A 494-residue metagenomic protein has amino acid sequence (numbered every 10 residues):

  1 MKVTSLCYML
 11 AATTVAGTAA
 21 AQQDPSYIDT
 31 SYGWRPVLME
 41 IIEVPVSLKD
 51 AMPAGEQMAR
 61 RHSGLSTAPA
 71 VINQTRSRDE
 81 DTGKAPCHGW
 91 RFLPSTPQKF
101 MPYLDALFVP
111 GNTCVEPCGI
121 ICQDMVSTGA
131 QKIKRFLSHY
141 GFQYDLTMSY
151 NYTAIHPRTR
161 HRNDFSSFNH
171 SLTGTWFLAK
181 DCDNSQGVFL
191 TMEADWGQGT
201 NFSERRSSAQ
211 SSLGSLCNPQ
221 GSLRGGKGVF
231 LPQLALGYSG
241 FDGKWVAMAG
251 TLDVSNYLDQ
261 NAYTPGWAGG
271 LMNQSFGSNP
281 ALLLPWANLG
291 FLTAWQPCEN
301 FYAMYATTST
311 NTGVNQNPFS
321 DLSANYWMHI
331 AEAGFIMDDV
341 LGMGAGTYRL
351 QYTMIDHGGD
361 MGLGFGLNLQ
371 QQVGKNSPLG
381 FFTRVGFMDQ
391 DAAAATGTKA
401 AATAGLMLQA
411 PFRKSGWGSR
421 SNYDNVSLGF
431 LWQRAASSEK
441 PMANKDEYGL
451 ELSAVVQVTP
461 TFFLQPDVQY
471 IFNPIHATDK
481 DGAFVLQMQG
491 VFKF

Functional and structural regions predicted by a protein language model:
C7, A19-N151, I155, H161 (+2 more regions): N-terminal periplasmic/intermembrane-space "pro-region" immediately following the signal or transit peptide
A59, G482-F494: Outer-membrane beta-barrel "beta-signal"
E80, P86-F92, C118-Y144, F177-L190 (+6 more regions): Short loop/turn motifs that connect adjacent beta-strands in outer-membrane beta-barrel proteins
V126-S127, A154, D164-H170, K227-P232 (+7 more regions): Residues that define the transmembrane beta-barrel architecture of outer-membrane proteins
Y144-Y152, L190-W196, A247-T251, A303-S309 (+7 more regions): Transmembrane beta-barrel strands of outer-membrane/channel proteins
L146, H170-L178, L234-Y238, F291-W295 (+6 more regions): Residues on the lipid-exposed face of transmembrane beta-strands in outer-membrane beta-barrel proteins
S203-A235, D242-E332: Surface-exposed coil loops of outer-membrane beta-barrel proteins
I336-S438, L452: Detector for outer-membrane/organellar transmembrane beta-barrel domains, recognizing the amphipathic beta-strand
